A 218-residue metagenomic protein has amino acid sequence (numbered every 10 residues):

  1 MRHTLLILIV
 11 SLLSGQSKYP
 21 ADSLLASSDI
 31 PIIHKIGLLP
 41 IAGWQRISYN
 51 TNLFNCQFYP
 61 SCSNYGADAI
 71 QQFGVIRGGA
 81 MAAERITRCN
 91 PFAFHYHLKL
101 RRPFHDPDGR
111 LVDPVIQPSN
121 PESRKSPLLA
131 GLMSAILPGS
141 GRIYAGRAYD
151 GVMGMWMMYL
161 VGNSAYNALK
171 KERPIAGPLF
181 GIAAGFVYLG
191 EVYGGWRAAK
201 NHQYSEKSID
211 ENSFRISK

Functional and structural regions predicted by a protein language model:
H3-L13: Sec-dependent N-terminal signal peptides
G15-S17: Boundary at the C-terminal end of the N-terminal hydrophobic targeting segment
S23-K218: Hydrophobic alpha-helical membrane segments
